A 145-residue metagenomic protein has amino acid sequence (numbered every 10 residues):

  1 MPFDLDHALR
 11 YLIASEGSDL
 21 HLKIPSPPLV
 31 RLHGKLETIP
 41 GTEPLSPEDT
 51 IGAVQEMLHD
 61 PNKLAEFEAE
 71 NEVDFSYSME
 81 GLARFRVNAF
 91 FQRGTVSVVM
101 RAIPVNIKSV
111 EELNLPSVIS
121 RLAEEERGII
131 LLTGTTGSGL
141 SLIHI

Functional and structural regions predicted by a protein language model:
M1-P27, L45-D49, L58-N62: N-terminal accessory targeting/assembly segments
V30: Short, conserved phosphate-binding/catalytic loop or strand-edge motifs used in phosphoryl-/nucleotidyl-transfer
H33, E37-T42, E48-I51, Q55-T133 (+1 more regions): P-loop NTP-binding catalytic core
S138: ATP-binding Walker
I143-I145: Conserved small/polar residues in nucleotide/adenosyl-binding loops
